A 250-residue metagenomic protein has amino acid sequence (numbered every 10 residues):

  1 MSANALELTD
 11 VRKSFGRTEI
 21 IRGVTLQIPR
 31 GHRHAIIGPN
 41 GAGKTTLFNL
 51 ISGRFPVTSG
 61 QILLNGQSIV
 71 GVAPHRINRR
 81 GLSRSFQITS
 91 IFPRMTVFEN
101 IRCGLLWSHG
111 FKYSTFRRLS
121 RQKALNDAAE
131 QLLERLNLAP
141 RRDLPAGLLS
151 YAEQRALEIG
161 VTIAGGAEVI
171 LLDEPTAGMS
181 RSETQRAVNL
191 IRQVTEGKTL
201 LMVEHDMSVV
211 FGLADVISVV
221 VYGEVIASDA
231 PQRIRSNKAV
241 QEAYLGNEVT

Functional and structural regions predicted by a protein language model:
S2-T250: Glycine-rich phosphate-binding loops of nucleotide-dependent enzymes
